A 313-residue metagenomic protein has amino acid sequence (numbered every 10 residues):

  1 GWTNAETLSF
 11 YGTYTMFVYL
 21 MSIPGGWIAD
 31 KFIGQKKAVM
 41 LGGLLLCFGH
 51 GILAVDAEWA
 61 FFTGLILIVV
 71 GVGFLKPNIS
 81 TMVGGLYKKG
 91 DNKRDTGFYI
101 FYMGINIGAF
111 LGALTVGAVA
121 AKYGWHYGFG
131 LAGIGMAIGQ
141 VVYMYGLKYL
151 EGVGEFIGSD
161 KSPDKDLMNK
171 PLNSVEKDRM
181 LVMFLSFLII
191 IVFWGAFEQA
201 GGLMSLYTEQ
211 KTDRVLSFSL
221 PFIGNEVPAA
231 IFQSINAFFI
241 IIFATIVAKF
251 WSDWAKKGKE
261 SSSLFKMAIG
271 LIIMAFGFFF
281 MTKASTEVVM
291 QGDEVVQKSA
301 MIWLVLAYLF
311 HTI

Functional and structural regions predicted by a protein language model:
G12-A29, K76, F110, S234-V247: Central cavity-lining transmembrane alpha-helices of secondary-active solute carriers, predominantly the Major
L20, Y145, S219-A255, I269-F278: Transmembrane alpha-helices of Major Facilitator/SLC transporters
I23-P24, I107-Y123, F279, K283: A gly/Pro-rich, aromatic-decorated transmembrane alpha-helix motif that marks the paired, flexible gating helices
K31-G43, D253-I272: Cytoplasmic membrane-interface "Motif A"-like loop-to-helix N-cap segments of 12-TM Major Facilitator Superfamily
M40-F62, A268-E294: C-terminal ends and interior cores of transmembrane alpha-helices in multi-pass membrane transporters/permeases
G49, A60-L75, F280, M290-I313: Hydrophobic core of transmembrane alpha-helices in multi-pass small-molecule transporters, especially MFS/SLC-type
F74-K89, I313: Intracellular juxtamembrane helix-capping segments at the cytosolic ends of symmetry-related transmembrane helices
K89-G90, G117-N225, I246-K257: Intracellular loop-helix junctions on the cytosolic face of multi-pass helical membrane proteins
